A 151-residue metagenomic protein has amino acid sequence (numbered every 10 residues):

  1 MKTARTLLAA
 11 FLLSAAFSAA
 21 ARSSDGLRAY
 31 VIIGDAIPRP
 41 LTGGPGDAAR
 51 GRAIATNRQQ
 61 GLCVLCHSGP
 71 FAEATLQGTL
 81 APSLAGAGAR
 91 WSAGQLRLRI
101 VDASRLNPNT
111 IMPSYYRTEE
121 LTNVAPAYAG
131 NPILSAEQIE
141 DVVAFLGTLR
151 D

Functional and structural regions predicted by a protein language model:
M1-L8: Bacterial N-terminal signal peptides that target proteins for export
L8-A16: Bacterial N-terminal signal peptides
A19-S23: Boundary at the C-terminal end of the N-terminal hydrophobic targeting segment
D25-R58: Electrostatic cytochrome c docking/interface patches
P38-L41, L84-A85, Y128-P132: Second-shell loop/turn segments in exported
G44-P45, I54, V64, S68-D102 (+1 more regions): Gly/Gly-Pro-rich "capping" loops immediately C-terminal to redox-active cysteine motifs in periplasmic/lumenal
R58-L62, P70, Q138: Short pre-active-site segment immediately N-terminal to redox-active cysteine/selenocysteine motifs in thiol-based
G94, L98-R99, R105, Y115-D151: C-terminal capping alpha-helices of c-type cytochrome domains
